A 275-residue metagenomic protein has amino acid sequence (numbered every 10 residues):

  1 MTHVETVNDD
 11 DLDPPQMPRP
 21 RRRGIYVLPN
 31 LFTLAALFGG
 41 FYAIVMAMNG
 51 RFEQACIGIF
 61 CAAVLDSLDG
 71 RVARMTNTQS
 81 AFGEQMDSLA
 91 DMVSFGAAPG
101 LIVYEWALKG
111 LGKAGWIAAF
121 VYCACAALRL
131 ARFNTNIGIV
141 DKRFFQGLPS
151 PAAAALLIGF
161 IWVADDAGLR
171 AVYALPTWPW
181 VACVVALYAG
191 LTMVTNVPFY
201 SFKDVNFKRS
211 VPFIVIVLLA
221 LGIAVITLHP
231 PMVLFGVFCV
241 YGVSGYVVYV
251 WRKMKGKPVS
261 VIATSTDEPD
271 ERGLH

Functional and structural regions predicted by a protein language model:
M1-M17, K142-H275: C-terminal membrane-associated helical module and adjoining short loops/tails
M1-S67, V248, P258, G273-H275: Topogenic membrane-insertion module of multi-pass membrane proteins
E5-P20, D69-Q79, F133-R143: Cytosolic, membrane-interface loops and tails of multi-pass inner-membrane proteins
P14-R23, M48-Q54, M75-G83, L108-I117 (+2 more regions): Short juxtamembrane and helix-loop transition motifs at transmembrane-helix boundaries in membrane proteins
Y26-T33, M75-L130: Multi-pass membrane catalytic core of lipid/isoprenoid biosynthesis enzymes
Y42-I57, A97-I117, F160-V181, T227-M232: Helix-coil boundary and interhelical linker segments in multi-pass alpha-helical membrane proteins
S67-M75, A127-N134, Y246-P258: Juxtamembrane membrane-interface segments at transmembrane alpha-helix termini
A119-I158: Hydrophobic, well-structured mid-protein blocks that either form specific transmembrane helices
